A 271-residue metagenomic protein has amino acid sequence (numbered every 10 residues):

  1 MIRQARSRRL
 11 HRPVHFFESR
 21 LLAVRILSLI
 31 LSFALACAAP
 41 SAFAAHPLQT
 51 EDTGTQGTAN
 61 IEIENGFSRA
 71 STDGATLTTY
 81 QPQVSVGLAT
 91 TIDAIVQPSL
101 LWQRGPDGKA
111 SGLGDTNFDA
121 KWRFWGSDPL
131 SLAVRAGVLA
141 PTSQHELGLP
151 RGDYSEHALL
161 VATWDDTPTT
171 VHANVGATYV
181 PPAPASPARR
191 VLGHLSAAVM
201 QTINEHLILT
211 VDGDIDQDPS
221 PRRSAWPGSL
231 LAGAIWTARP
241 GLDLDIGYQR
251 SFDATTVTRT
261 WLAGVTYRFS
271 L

Functional and structural regions predicted by a protein language model:
M1-V24: N-terminal secretory signal peptides that target proteins for export/translocation
R3-R6, S28-L29, Q49: Generic early N-terminus positional signal peaking at residue ~5-7
L10-F16, S32, D128, V257: Enrichment for repetitive, rod-forming helical segments
A23-S32, A36: Sec-dependent signal peptide recognition, specifically the positively charged N-region followed immediately by
A39-P40: N-terminal signal peptide c-region/cleavage motif recognized by signal peptidases
F43-L271: Transmembrane beta-barrel domains of Gram-negative outer membranes and organellar outer membranes
